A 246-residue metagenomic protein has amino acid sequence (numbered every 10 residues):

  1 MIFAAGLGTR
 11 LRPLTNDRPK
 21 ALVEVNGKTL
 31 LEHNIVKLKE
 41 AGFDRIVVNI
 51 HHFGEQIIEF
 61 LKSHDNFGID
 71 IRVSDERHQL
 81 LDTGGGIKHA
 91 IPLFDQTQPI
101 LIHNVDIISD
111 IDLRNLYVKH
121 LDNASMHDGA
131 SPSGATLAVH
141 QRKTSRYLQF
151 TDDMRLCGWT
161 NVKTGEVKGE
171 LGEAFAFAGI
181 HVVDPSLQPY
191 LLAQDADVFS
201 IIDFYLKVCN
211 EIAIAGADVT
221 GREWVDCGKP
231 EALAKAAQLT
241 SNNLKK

Functional and structural regions predicted by a protein language model:
M1-N16, K37-A41: N-terminal nucleotide-binding beta1-loop-alpha1 segment
I2, K28-N104, L113-N115, Q194: Conserved N-terminal catalytic core of the sugar/cofactor nucleotidyltransferase
L11, I57-L61, L191, A236: Hydrophobic packing residues within well-ordered alpha-helices of enzyme cores
D17-E32: Short catalytic helix/loop segments, enriched in acidic residues and glycine and frequently bearing histidine
V73-S74, A135, G216: Generic preference for hydrophobic
Q98-L101, I108, R114-G129, K143 (+1 more regions): Catalytic-core segments of class I nucleotidyltransferases/pyrophosphorylases that form NMP-activated intermediates
G129, A135-T151: Short beta-strand-to-loop element that shapes/binds the nucleotide-sugar donor at the catalytic cleft/hinge
